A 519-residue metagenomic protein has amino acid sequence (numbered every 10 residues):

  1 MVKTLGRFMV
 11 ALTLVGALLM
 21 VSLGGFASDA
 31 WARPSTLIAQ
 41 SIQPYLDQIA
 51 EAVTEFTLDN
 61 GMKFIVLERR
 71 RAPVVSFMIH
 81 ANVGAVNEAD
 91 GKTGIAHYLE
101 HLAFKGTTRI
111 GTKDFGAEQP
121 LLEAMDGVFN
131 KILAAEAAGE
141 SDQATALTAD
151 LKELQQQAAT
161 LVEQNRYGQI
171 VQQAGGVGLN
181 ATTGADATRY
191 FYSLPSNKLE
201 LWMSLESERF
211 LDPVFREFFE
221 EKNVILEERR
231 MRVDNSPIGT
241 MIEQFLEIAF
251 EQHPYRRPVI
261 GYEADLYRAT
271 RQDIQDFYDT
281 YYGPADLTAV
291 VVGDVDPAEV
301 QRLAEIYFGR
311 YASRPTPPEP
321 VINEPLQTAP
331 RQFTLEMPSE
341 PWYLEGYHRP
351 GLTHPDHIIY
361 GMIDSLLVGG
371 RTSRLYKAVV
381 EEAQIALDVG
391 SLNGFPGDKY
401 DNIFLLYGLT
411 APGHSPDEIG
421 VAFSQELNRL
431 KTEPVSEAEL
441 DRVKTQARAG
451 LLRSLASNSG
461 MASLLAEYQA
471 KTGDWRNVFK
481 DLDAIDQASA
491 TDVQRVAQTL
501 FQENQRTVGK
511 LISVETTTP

Functional and structural regions predicted by a protein language model:
M1-G6: N-terminal secretory signal peptides that target proteins for export/translocation
M9-G25: Bacterial N-terminal signal peptides
A27-P34, A39: Boundary at the C-terminal end of the N-terminal hydrophobic targeting segment
S41-G84: Mature N-terminal segment immediately following signal peptide/propeptide cleavage in secreted/periplasmic
L67, A72-A85, G94-I95, T112-E208 (+5 more regions): M16 family metallopeptidases and their MPP-like homologs
T93-K105: Active-site recognition of the HExxH zinc-binding catalytic motif
R209, P213-E217, R230-D234, E251-I260 (+3 more regions): An aromatic/glycine/proline-enriched structural segment found at the starts of mature extracellular/organellar domains
